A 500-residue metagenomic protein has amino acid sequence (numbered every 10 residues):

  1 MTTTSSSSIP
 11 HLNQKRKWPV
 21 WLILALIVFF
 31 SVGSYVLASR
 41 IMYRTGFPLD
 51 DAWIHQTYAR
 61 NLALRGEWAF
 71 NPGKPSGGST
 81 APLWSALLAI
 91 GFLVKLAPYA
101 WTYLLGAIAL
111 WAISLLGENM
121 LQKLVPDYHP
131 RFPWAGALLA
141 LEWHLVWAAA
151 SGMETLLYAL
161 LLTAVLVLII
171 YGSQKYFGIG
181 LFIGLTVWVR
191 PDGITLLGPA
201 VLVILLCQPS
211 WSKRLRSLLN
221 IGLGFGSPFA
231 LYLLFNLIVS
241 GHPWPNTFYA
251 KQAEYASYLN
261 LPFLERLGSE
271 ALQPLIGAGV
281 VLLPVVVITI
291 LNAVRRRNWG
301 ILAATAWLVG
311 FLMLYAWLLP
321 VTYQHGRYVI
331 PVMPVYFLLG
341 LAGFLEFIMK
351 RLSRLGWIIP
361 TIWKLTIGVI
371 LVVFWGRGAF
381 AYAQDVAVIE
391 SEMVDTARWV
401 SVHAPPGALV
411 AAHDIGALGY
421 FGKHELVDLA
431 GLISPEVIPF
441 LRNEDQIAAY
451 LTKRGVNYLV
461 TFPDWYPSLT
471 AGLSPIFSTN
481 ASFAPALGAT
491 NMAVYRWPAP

Functional and structural regions predicted by a protein language model:
T3-T4, S8-P500: Membrane-proximal envelope and lipid/glycan-remodeling enzymes
